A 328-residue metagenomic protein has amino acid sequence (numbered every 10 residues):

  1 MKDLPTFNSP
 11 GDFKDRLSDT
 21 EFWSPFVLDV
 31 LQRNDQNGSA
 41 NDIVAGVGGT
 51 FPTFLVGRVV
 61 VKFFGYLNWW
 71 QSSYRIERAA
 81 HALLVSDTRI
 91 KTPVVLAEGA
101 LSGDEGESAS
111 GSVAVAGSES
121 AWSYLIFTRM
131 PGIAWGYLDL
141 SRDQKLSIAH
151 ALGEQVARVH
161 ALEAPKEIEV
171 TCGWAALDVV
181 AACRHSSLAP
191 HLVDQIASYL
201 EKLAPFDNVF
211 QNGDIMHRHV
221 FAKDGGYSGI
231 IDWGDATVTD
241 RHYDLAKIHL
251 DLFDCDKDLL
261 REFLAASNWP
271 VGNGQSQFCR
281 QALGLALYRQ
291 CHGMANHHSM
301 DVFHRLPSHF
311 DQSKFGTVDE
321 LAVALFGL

Functional and structural regions predicted by a protein language model:
K2-K14, V60: A short, surface-exposed helix-loop junction/capping segment
G11-R16, N68-S73, V302-F310: Short, flexible/disordered intra-domain loops and linkers
S18-G38, A100-D104, A109-A114, P131 (+8 more regions): An alpha-helical support segment within catalytic cores of ATP-dependent transferases
S24, Y74, R78, K257-R261: Short, surface-exposed alpha-helical segments at coil->helix boundaries
A40-E169, P205: ATP-binding pocket architecture of kinase catalytic cores
G49-T50, W135, A246-L328: Helix-rich C-terminal or lid/interface subdomains of diverse kinases
K62, V238, G293: Conserved active-site beta-strand element of glycosyltransferases/polysaccharide synthases
N208-Q211, M216, F221-G272, F278: Active-site Asp-x-Gly
